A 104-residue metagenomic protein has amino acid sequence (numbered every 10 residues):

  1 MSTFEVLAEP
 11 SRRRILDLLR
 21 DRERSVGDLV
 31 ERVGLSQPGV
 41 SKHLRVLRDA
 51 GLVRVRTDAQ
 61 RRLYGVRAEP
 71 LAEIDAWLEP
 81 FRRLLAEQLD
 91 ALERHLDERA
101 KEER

Functional and structural regions predicted by a protein language model:
M1-F4: Short, Lys/Arg-enriched N-terminal segment that forms or immediately precedes the first helix of a structured domain
V6-S11: Short helix-coil-helix linker/hinge
R13-I15: Pre-recognition alpha-helix immediately N-terminal to the DNA-recognition helix within helix-turn-helix or winged-helix
D17, K42-R45: Base-recognition residues in the alpha-helical recognition helix of bacterial helix-turn-helix
L18-R32, Q37, D49-R54, E69-R104: C-terminal regulatory/oligomerization modules of transcriptional regulators
Q37-P38, H43, Q60, Q88: Glutamine-centric residue-chemistry signal
L47, Y64: Conserved active-site tyrosine of GNAT-family acetyltransferases
T57-L63: Short, Lys/Arg-rich nucleic-acid/phosphate-binding segment
